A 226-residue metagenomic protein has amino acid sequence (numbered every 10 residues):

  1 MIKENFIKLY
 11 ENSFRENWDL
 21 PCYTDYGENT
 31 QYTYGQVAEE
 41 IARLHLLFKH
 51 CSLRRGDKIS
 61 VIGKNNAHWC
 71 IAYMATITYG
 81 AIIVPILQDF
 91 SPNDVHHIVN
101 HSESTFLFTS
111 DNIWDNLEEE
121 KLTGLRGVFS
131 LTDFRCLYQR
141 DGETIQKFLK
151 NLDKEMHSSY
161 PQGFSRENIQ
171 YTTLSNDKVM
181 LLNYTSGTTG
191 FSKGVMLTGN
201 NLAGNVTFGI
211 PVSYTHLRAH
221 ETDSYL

Functional and structural regions predicted by a protein language model:
M1-C22: A short N-terminal helical cap/helix-turn-helix that marks the beginning of AMP-binding/adenylate-forming
M1-N5, L137-V179: Flexible, low-complexity linker/hinge segments
I2, C22-N66, C70-M74, S91-H96 (+1 more regions): Conserved AMP-binding/adenylate-forming core of the ANL superfamily
T33-G35, Y171-T172, M180-V206, L226: Conserved AMP-binding A3 loop
A38-L44, N176, V195-R218: Conserved structural elements of the adenylate-forming
K49, A67-I86, V95-H96, T207-I210 (+1 more regions): Hydrophobic alpha-helical segments in the ANL/AMP-binding
C51, T78-H157: Structural core segment of the AMP-binding/adenylate-forming
T185, T215-T222: Conserved small/polar residues in nucleotide/adenosyl-binding loops
